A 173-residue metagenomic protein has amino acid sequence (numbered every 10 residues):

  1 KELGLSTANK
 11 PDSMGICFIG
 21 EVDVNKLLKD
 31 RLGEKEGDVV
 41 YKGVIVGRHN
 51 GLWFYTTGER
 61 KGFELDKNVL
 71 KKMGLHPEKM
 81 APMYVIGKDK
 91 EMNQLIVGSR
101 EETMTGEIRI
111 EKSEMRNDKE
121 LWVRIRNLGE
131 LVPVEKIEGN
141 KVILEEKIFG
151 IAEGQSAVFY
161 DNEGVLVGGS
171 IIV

Functional and structural regions predicted by a protein language model:
K1-V173: AMP-forming adenylation/ATP pyrophosphatase catalytic core
